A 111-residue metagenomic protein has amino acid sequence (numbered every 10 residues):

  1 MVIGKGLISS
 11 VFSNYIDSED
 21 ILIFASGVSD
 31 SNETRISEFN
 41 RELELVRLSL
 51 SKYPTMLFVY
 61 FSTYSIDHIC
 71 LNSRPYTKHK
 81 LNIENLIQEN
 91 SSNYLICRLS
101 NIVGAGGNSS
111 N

Functional and structural regions predicted by a protein language model:
M1-S18: Canonical Rossmann dinucleotide-binding motif of NAD(H)/NADP(H)-dependent dehydrogenases/reductases, specifically
N14-T55, T63-L71: NAD(P)H-binding glycine-rich loop region in Rossmannoid oxidoreductase-like domains and their noncatalytic homologs
M56-L57, N93: Proline-centered loop/turn at the N-terminus of a beta-strand
Y60-C70, P75, I102-G106: Conserved catalytic-site region of short-chain dehydrogenase/reductase
S62, L86-G106: Conserved beta-loop-beta element that borders a ligand/cofactor-binding pocket
H79: Active-site helix of classical SDR
I83: Short active-site alpha-helical segment characteristic of glycosyltransferases and processive polysaccharide synthases
G107-N111: Substrate-positioning beta->alpha
